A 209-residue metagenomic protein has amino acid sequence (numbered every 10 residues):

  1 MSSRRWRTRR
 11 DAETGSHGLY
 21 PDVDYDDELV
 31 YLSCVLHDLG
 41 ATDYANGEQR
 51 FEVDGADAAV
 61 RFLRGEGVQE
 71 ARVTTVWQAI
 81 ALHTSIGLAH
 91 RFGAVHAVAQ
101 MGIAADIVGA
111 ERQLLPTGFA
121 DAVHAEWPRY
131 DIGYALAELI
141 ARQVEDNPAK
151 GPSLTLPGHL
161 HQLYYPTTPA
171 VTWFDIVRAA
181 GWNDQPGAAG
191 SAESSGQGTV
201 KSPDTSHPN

Functional and structural regions predicted by a protein language model:
M1-R4, Y20, D38-Y44: Active-site flanking loop/helix segments enriched in acidic
S3, R7, V53-D57, T75-Q78 (+1 more regions): A broad detector of short, well-ordered amphipathic alpha-helices that serve as recognition/interaction surfaces
S3, R7-D24, V68, S85-N209: Divalent metal-dependent phosphate-bond-processing catalytic cores, especially two-metal-ion Mg2+/Mn2+ enzymes that act
R9-E13, G55-L63: Short, well-ordered amphipathic alpha-helical segments that serve as non-catalytic structural scaffolds within diverse
Y25-N46, F51, G55, A59 (+1 more regions): His-Asp-centered metal-binding catalytic motifs of divalent-metal-dependent phosphohydrolases/nucleases
N46, G67-V68: Short acidic, glycine/proline-enriched loop segments that cap or flank alpha-helices
Q69, V73-T74: Membrane-interface starts of transmembrane alpha-helices
